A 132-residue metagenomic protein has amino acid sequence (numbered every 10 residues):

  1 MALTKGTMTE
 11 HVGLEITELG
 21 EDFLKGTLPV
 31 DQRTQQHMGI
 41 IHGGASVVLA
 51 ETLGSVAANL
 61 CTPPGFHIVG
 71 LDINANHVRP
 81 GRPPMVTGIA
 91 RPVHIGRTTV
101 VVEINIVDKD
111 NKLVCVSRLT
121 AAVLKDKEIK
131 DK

Functional and structural regions predicted by a protein language model:
M1-K132: Terminal targeting signals and extreme-terminal segments of soluble enzymes
